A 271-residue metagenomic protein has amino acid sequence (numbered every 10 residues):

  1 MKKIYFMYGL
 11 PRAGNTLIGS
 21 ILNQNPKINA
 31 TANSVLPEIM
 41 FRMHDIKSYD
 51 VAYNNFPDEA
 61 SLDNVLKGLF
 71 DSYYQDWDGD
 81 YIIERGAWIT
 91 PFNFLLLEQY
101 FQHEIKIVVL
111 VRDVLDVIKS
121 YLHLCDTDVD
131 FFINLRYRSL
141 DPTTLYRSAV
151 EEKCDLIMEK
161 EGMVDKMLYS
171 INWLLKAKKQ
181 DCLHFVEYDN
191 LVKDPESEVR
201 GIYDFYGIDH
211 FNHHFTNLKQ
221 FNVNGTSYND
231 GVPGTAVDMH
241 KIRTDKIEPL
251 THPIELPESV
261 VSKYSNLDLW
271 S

Functional and structural regions predicted by a protein language model:
M1-D71, D76, Y228, A236: PAPS-dependent sulfotransferase catalytic core
M1-K3, R147, K153-M158, N172-K178 (+2 more regions): PAPS-dependent sulfotransferases, especially Golgi type II membrane carbohydrate sulfotransferases
Y5, N29, K106-V109, H184-V186: Hydrophobic/aromatic beta-strand patches that form the interior of the parallel beta-sheet core in alpha/beta enzyme
T16-G19, P37-M40, T90-N93, L115-S120 (+2 more regions): Short catalytic/ligand-binding loop motif for oxyanion handling, primarily in non-cytosolic enzymes, centered on
N23, L97-Q102, R200-F205: Short, surface-exposed basic-aromatic patches at helix termini and helix-loop junctions that form
D63-Q75, K119-F205: PAPS-dependent sulfotransferase catalytic domain
F70-L96: Glycine-rich phosphate-binding loop used to anchor ATP phosphates in small-molecule kinases, encompassing both
F101-L124: Conserved phosphate-donor/acceptor-positioning beta-strand/loop module used by diverse small-molecule
